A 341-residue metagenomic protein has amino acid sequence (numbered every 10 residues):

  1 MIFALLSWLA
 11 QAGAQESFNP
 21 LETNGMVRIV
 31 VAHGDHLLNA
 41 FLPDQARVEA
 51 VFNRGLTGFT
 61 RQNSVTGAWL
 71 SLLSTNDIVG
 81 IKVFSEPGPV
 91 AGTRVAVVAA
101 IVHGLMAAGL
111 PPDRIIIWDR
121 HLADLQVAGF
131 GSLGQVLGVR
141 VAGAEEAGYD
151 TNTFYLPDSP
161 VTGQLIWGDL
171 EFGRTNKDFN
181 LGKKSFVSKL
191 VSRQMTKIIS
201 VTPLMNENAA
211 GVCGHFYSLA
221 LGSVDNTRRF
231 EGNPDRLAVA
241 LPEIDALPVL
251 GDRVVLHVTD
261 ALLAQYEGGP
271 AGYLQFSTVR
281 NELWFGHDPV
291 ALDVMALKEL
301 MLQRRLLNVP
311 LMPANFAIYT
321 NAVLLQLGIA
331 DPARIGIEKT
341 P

Functional and structural regions predicted by a protein language model:
M1-W8: Bacterial N-terminal signal peptides
W8-E16: Bacterial Sec-dependent signal peptides at the C-terminal "C-region" and cleavage site
Q15-T75, E86-G88, G92-A99, M106-P341: Extended, low-polarity segments enriched in aliphatic/aromatic residues
